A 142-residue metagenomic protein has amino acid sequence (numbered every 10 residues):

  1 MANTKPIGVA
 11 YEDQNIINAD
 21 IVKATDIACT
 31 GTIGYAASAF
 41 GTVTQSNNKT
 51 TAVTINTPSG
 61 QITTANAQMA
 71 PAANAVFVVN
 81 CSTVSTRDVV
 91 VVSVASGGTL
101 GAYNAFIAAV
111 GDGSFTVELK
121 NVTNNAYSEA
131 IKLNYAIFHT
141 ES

Functional and structural regions predicted by a protein language model:
A2-N15, I21-T86, V110-S142: Extracellular receptor-binding modules and their adjoining Ser/Thr/Gly/Asp/Asn-rich linkers
D88-S96: Terminal beta-strand-rich extracellular "head" domains that mediate receptor/glycan or other ligand binding
S96-G101, N125-A126: Extended, low-complexity, turn-rich repeat/linker tracts enriched in Gly/Pro/Ser/Thr and Asp/Glu that occur
A102-V110: Glycan-recognition/cleft segments
